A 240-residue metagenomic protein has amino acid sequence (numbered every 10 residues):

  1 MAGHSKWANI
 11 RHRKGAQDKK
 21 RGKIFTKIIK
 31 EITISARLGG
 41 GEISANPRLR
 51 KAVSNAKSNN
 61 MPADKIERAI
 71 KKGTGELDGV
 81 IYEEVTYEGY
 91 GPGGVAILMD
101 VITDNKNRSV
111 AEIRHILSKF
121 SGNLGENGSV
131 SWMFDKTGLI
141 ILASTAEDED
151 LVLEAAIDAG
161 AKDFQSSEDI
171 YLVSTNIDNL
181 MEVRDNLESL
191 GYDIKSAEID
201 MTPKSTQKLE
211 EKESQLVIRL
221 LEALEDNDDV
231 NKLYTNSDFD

Functional and structural regions predicted by a protein language model:
M1-G125, V130-L139, N179: N-terminal cationic and glycine-rich segments that engage phosphates or anionic surfaces
L139-D240: Positively charged, low-complexity, intrinsically disordered RNA-binding extensions
